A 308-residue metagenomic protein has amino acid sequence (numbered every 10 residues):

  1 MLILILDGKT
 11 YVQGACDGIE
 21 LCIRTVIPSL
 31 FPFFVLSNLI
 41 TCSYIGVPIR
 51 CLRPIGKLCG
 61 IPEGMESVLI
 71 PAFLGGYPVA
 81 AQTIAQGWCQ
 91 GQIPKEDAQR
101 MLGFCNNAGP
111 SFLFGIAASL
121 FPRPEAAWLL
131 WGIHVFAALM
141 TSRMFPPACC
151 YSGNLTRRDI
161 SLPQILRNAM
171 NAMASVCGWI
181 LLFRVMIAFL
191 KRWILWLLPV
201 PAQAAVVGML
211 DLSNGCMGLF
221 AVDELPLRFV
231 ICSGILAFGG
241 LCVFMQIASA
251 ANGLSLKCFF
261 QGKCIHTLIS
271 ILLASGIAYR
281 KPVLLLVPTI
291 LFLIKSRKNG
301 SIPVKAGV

Functional and structural regions predicted by a protein language model:
M1-T10, G14-I27, F31-V35, L39 (+3 more regions): Selected transmembrane alpha-helices and immediately adjacent juxtamembrane segments of polytopic inner-membrane
I5-C16, T41-P48, G115-A117, I187-L198 (+3 more regions): Transmembrane helix-loop junctions in multi-pass membrane proteins
F33, A85, Q99-R157, R184 (+3 more regions): Alpha-helical transmembrane segments of multi-pass small-molecule/ion transporters
I40-I61: Membrane-anchoring/interfacial helices and their immediately flanking loops in integral membrane proteins
I45-P48, L166-L236: Transmembrane helical segments that form the transport core of multi-pass membrane transport proteins
G46-V47, G76-Q82, Y151-R157, M217-V230 (+1 more regions): Juxtamembrane/interfacial segments around transmembrane helices
K57-F121, V206-A221, F229-A251, L256-I265: Alpha-helical membrane segments and immediately flanking helix-loop junctions that form or couple to the substrate/ion
S255-R297, S301-A306: Conserved NAD+-utilizing ADP-ribose enzyme module
